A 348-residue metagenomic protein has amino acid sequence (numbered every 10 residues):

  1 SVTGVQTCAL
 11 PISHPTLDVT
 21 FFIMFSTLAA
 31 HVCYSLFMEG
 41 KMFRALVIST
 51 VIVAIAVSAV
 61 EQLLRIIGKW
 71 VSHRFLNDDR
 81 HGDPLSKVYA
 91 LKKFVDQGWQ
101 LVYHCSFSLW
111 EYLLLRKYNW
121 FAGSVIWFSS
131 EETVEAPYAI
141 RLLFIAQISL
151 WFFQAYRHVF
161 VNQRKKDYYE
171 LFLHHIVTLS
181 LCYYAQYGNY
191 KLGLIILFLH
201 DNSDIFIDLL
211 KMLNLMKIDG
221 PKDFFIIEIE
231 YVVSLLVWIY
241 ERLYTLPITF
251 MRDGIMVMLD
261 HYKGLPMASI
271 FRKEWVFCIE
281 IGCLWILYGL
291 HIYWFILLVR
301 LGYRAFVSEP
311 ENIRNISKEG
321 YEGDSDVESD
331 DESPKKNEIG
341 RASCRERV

Functional and structural regions predicted by a protein language model:
V2-L10, R345-R347: Short, small-residue-biased leader/transition segments that mark boundaries at the very start of proteins
A9-K191, N214-I239, Y244-I286, I296-R341: Membrane-helix and juxtamembrane interface regions of eukaryotic multi-pass membrane proteins
I195: Classical protein tyrosine phosphatase
L199-L210: Alpha-helical transmembrane segments and their membrane-interface exit regions
K211, R242, R345-R347: Basic side chains
Y293: Catalytic cores of secreted or luminal carbohydrate-active enzymes
